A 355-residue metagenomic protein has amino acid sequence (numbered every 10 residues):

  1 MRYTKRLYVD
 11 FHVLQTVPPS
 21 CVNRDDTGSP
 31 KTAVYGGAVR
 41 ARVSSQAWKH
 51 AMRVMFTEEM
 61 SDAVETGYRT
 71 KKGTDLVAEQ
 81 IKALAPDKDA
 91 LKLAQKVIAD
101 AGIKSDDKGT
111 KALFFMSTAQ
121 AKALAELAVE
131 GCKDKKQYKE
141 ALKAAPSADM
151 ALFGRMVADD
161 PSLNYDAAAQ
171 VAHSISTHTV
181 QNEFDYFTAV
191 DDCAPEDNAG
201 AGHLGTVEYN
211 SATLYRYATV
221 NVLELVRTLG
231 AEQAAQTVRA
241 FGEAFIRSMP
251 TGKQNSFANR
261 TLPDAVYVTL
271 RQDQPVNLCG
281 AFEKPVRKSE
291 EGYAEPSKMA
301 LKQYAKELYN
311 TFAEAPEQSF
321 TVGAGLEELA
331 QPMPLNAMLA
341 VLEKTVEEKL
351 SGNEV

Functional and structural regions predicted by a protein language model:
M1-R42, Q46-V355: Basic polyanion-binding and macromolecular-assembly surfaces
